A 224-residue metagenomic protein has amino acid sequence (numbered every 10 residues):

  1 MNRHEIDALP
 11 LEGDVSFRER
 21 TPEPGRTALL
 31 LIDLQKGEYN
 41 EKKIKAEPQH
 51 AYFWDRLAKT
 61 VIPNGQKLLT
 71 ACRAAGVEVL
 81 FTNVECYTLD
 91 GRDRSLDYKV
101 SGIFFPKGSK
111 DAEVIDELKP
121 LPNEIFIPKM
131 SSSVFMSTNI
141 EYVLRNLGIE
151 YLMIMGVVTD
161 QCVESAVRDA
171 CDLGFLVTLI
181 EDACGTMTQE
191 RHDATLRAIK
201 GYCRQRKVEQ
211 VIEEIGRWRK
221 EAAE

Functional and structural regions predicted by a protein language model:
M1-A28, T70-A75, D97-E224: Active-site-adjacent betaalpha module
G25-T27, E41-C72, G76-V79: A short alpha/beta connector and helix-capping loop motif
L30-I32: Asp-based phosphoryl-transfer active-site loop
Q35, E85-C86, V158, C184: Catalytic metal-binding/acid-base residues of hydrolase active sites
Q35-E41: Short acidic, Gly/Ser-rich segments with clustered Asp/Glu that frequently serve as metal-coordination loops in enzyme
K42-I44, D93-R94, S165-R168: Short amphipathic alpha-helical segments
V77-V84, I180: Short beta-strand segments at enzyme active-site cores
T88-G91: Short catalytic/ligand-binding loop motif for oxyanion handling, primarily in non-cytosolic enzymes, centered on
